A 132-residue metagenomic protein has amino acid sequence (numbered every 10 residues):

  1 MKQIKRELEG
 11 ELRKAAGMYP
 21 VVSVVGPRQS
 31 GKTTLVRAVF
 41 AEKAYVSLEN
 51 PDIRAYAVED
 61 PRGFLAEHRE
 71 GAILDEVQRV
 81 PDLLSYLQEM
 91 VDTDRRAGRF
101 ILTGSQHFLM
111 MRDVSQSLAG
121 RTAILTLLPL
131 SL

Functional and structural regions predicted by a protein language model:
M1-L132: Phosphate-binding site recognition
